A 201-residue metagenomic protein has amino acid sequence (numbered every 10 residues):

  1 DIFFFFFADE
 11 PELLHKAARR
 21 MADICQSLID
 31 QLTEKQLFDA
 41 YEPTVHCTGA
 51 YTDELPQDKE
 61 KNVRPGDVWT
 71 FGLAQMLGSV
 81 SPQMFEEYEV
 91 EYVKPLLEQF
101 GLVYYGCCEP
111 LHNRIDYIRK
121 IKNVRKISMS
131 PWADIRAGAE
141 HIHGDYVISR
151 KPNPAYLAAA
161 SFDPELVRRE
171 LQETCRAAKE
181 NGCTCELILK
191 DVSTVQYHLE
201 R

Functional and structural regions predicted by a protein language model:
D1-R201: Active-site loop segments of alpha/beta catalytic cores
